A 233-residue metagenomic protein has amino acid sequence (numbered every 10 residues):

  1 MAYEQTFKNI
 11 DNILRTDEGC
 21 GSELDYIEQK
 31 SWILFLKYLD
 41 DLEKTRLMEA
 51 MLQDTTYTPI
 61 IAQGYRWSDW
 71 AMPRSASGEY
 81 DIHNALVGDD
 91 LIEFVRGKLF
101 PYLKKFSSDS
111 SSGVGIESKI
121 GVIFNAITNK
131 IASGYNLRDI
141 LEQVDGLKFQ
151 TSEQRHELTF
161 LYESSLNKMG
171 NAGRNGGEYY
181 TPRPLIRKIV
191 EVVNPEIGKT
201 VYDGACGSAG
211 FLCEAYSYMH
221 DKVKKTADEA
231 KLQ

Functional and structural regions predicted by a protein language model:
M1-I197: Non-catalytic, mostly N-terminal accessory regions of nucleic-acid modification and defense proteins
G176-Q233: Conserved S-adenosyl-L-methionine
